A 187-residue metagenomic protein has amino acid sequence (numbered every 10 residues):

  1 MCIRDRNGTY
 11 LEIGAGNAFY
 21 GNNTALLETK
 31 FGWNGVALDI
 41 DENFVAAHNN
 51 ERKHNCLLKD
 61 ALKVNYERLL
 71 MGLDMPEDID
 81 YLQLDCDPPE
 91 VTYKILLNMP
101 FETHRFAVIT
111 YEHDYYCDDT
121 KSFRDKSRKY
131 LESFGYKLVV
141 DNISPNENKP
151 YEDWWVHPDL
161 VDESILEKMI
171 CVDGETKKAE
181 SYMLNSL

Functional and structural regions predicted by a protein language model:
R4-E67: SAM cofactor-binding core of SAM-dependent methyltransferases, primarily the Rossmann-like beta-alpha-beta module
A25-L26, F31-N34, E77-L84, P88-S186: Conserved acidic-Pro-Pro-aromatic motif
D60-V64, L73, K121-S122: Conserved phosphate-coordination/catalytic loops
R68-L69, I95: Well-ordered alpha-helical segments embedded in enzymatic catalytic cores
L69-M75: Conserved amphipathic alpha-helix within the SDR
